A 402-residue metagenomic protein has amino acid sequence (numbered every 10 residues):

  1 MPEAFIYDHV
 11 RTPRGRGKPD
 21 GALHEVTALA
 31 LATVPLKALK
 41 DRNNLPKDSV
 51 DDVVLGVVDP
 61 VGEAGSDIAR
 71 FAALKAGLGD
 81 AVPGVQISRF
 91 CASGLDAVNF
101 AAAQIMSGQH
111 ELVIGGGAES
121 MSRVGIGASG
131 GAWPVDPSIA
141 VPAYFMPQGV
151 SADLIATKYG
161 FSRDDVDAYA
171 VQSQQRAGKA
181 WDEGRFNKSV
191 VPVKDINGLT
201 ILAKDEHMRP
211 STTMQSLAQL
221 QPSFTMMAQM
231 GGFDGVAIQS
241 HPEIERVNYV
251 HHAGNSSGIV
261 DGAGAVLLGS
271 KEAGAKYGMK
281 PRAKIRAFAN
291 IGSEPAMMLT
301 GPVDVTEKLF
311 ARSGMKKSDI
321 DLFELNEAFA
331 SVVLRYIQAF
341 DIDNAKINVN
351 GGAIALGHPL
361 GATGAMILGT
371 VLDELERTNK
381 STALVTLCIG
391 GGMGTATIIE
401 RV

Functional and structural regions predicted by a protein language model:
H9-T12, R16-P19, A102-Y159, M226-Q229 (+1 more regions): Glycine-rich loop/linker segments at domain edges
V10-P13, H24-V34, R42, A168-K271 (+2 more regions): N-terminal extracellular/periplasmic Venus flytrap/periplasmic-binding protein-like
R14-K37, D41, D59-G62, V85-N99 (+8 more regions): Active-site pocket-shaping loop/turn-to-helix segments
A22-P134, S138, V190-K204, A296 (+1 more regions): Conserved beta-ketoacyl condensing-enzyme motif
T27, V57-E111, G131, A143-V150 (+4 more regions): Conserved catalytic cysteine-centered active-site region of acyl-thioester-dependent Claisen-condensing enzymes
I87-A118, A156-F186, A265-E272, P359-K380 (+1 more regions): Active-site-proximal alpha-helical scaffold in enzymes
D153, I196, R286-A355: Active-site pocket-lining segment
